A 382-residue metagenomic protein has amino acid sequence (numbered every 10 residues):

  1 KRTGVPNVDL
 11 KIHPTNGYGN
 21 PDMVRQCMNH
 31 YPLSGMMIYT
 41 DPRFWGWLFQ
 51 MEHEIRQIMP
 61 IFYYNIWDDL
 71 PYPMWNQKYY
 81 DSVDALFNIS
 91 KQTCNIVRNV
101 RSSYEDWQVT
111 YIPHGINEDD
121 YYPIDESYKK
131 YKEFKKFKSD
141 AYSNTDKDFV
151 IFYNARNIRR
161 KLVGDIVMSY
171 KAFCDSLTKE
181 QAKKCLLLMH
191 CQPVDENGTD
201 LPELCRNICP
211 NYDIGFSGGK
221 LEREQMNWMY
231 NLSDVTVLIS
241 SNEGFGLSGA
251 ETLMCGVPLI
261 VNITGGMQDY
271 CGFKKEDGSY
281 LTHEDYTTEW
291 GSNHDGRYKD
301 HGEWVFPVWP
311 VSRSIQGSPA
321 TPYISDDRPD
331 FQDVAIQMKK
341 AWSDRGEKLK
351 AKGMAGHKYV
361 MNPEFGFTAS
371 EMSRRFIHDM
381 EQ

Functional and structural regions predicted by a protein language model:
E54, G198-E224: Nucleotide-activated donor-binding/catalytic signature segment of Leloir-type glycosyltransferases, i.e., the conserved
R56, Y72-N88: A conserved, positively charged/aromatic
Q92, G115: Carbohydrate-associated surface elements
K136, N144-K161, V167-Y170, L187: Conserved donor-binding/catalytic core segment of Leloir-type glycosyltransferases
K183-L201, G219: Glycosyltransferase donor-sugar binding loop
S241: Aromatic "clamp/platform" in nucleotide-sugar-dependent glycosyltransferases that forms part of the donor/acceptor
Q268-D269, K274-K340: Change "using UDP/GDP/dTDP sugars" to "using nucleotide sugars
S325-D333, G346-H378: A charged, aromatic-enriched C-terminal amphipathic alpha-helix characteristic of glycosyltransferases across folds
